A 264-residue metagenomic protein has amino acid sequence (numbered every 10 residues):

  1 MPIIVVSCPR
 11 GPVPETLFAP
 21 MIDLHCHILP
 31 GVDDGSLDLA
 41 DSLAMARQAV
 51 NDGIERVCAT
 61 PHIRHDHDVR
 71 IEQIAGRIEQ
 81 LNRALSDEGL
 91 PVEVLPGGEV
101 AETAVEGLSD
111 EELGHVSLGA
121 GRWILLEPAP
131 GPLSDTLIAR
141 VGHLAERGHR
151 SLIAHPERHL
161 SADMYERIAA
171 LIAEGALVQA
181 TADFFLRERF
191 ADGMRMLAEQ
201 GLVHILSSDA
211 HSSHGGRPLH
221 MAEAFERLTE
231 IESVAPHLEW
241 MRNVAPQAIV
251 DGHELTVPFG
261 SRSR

Functional and structural regions predicted by a protein language model:
P2-G89: An N-terminally biased module of ancient metal coordination in phosphate/nucleic-acid-related enzymes
P2-P9, E226-R264: Mid-to-C-terminal alpha-helical segments outside catalytic/metal-binding sites
I22-L24, C58-T60, L95-E99, L152-E157 (+2 more regions): Active-site neighborhood of phospho(di)ester-bond hydrolases with catalytic His/Asp-centered motifs
V50, A145, A198-E199: Non-catalytic positions within long, well-ordered alpha-helices that form the structural scaffold/packing of enzyme
R64-H67, E102-T103, R158-D163, F185-R189 (+1 more regions): Active-site environment of divalent metal-dependent phosphoester hydrolases
H67-G76, G89-E93, G215-N243: Short acidic, glycine/proline-enriched helix-loop-strand junctions
D68-Q179, P258-S263: Extended substrate/RNA-proximal surfaces in nucleic-acid metabolism proteins
L202-P218: Short acidic/histidine-rich active-site segments
